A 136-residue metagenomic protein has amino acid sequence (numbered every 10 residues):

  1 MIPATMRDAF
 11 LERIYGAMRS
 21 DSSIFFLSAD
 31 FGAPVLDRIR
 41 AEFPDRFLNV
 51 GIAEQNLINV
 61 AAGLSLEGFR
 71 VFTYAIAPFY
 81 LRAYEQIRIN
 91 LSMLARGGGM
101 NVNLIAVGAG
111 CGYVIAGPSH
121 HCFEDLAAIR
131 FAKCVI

Functional and structural regions predicted by a protein language model:
M1-I136: Thiamine diphosphate
